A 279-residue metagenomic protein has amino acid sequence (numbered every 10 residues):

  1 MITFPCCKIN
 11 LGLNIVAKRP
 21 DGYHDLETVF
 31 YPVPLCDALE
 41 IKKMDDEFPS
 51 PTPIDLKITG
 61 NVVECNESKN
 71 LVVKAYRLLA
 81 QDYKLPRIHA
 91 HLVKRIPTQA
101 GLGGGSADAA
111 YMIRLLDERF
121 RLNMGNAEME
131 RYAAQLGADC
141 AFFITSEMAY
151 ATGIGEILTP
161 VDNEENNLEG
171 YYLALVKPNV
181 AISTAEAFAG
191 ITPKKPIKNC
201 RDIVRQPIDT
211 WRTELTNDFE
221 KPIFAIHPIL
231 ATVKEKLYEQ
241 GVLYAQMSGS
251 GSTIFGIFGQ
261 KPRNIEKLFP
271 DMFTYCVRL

Functional and structural regions predicted by a protein language model:
M1-A100, D117-E118, L122-A127, E165-N167 (+1 more regions): ATP-binding N-lobe of GHMP and related small-molecule kinases
L11, L39-I41, V72, G105 (+4 more regions): Residue-level signal for inorganic ion chemistry
L13, D37-I41, D139-F143, A149-Y150 (+1 more regions): Short beta-strand scaffold segments in enzyme catalytic cores
N14, H24, V72, L102-A107 (+4 more regions): Gly/Ser/Thr-rich beta-alpha loop segments that engage phosphate groups in nucleotides
H91-F120, A138, L243-F255: Glycine/serine-rich anion-binding loops at beta->alpha junctions that coordinate negatively charged ligand groups
A109, I113-Y150: Contiguous, small/hydrophobic- and glycine-enriched helical/loop subdomains that border and often "cap" functional
T145-Y244, G259-P270, Y275-L279: Conserved, helical-rich catalytic subdomain that frames metal- and/or nucleotide-binding sites in enzyme alpha/beta
